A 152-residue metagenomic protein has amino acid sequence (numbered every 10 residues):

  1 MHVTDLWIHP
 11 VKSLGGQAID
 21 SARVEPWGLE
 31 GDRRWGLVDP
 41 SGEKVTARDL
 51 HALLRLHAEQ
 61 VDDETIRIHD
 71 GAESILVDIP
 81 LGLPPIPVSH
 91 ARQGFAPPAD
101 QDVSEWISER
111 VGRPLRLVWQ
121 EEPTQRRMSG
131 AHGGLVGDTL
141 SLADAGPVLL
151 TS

Functional and structural regions predicted by a protein language model:
M1-S152: Small-residue-enriched flexible connectors and coil-helix boundary/helix-cap motifs
